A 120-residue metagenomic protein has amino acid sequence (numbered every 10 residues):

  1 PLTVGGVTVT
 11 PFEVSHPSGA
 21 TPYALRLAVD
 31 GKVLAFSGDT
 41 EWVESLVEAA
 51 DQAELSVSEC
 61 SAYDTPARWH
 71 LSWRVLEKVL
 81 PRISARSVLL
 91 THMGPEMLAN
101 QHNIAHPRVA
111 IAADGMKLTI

Functional and structural regions predicted by a protein language model:
P1-E48, D114-I120: Core dinuclear metal-dependent hydrolase active-site scaffold
E41-T119: Cap/insert and terminal regions of metallo-dependent hydrolase folds
